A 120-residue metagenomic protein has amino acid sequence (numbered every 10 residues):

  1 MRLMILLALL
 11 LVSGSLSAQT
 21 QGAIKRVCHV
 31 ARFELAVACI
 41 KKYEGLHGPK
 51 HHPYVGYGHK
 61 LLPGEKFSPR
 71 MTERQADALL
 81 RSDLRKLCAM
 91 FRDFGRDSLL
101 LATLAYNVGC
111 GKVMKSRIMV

Functional and structural regions predicted by a protein language model:
L3-V120: Cell-wall polysaccharide-cleaving catalytic domain and substrate-binding groove, primarily in peptidoglycan/chitin
